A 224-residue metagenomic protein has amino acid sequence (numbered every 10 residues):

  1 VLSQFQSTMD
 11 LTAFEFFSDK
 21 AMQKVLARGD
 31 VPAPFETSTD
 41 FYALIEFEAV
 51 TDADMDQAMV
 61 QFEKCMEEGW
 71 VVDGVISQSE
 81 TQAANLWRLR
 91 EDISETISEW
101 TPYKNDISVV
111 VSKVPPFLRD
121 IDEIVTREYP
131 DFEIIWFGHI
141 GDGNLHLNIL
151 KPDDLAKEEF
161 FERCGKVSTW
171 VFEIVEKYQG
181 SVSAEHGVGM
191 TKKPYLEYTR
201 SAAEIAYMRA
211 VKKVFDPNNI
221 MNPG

Functional and structural regions predicted by a protein language model:
V1-G224: Noncatalytic alpha-helical scaffold of FAD-dependent oxidoreductases
